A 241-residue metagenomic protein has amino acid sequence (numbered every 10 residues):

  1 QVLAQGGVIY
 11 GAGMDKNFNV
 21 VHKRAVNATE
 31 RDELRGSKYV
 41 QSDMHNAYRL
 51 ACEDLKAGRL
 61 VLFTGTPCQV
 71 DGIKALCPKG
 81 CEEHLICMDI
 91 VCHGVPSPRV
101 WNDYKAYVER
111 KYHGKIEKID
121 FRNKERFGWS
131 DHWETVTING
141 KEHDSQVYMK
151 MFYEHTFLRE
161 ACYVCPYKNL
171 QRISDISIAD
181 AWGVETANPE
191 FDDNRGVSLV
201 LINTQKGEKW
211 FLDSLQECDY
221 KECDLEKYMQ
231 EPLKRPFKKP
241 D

Functional and structural regions predicted by a protein language model:
Q1-D241: Iron-sulfur-associated redox domains of electron-transfer enzymes in respiratory and anaerobic energy metabolism
